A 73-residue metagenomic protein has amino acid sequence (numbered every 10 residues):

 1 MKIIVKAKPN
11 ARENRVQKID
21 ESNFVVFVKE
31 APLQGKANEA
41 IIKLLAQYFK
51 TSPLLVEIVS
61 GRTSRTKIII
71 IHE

Functional and structural regions predicted by a protein language model:
M1-F27: N-terminal first-folded block
I4, I42-E73: C-terminal structural segments of small proteins and small subunits
N10-A11, E30-Q34, N38, S60-S64: Arg/Lys-rich, often Gly-containing low-complexity segments of ribosomal proteins
R15, K36, I68: Short acidic, gly/pro-rich beta-turn/loop elements at beta-sheet edges and active-site/ligand-binding grooves
S22, V26-F49: Compact, glycine-rich, soluble single-domain proteins
